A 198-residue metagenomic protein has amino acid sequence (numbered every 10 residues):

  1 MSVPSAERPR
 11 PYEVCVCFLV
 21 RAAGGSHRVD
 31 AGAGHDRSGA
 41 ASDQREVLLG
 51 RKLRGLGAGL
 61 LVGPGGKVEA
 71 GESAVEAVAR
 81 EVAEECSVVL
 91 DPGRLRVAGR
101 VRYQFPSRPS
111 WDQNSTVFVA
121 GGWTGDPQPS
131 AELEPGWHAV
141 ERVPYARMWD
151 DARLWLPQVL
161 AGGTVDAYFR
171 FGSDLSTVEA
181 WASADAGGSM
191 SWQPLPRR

Functional and structural regions predicted by a protein language model:
S2-V47, K67: Conserved N-terminal beta-strand and adjoining loop/helix that marks the start of the Nudix/MutT-like hydrolase domain
P9-Y12, S42, L56, S110-D112 (+1 more regions): A generic fold-level signal
L19-R21, R51, V119-G122: Residue-level signal for short segments within beta-strands and strand-turn junctions of well-structured beta-sheet
G24, R54, R102: Short, glycine/serine-rich, charged loops/turns that create anion-binding and catalytic segments at active sites
G25-S26, A161-Y168: Short helix-capping/linker segments at secondary-structure and domain boundaries
V29-A31, S42-E84, F169-F171, T177-W181 (+2 more regions): Conserved Nudix-box catalytic region and its N-terminal flanking loop in Nudix hydrolases and closely related
V68-R96, V101-V159, A180-R198: Unchanged
